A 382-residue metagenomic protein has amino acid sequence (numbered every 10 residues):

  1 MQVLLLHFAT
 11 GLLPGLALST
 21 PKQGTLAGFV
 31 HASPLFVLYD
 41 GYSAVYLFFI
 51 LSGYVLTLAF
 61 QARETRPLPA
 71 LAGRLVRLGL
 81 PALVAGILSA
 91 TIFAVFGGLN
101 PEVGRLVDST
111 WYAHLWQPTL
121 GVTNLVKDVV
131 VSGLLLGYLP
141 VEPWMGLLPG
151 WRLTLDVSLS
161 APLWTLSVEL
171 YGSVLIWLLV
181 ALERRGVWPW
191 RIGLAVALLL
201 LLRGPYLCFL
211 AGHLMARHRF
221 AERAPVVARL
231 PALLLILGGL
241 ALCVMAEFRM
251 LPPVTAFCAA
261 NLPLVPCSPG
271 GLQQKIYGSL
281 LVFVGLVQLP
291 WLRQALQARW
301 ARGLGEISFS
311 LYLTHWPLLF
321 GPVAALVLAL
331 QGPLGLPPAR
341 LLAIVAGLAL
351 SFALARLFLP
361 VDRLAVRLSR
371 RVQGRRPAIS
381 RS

Functional and structural regions predicted by a protein language model:
M1-Q61, G79-G86, I276, V282-V284 (+2 more regions): Functionally critical transmembrane alpha-helices in membrane proteins and complexes, commonly lining
L5, A17, L56-T57, Y171-R185 (+1 more regions): Membrane-interfacial alpha-helical segments at the cytosolic side of multi-pass membrane proteins
L6-A17, I92-V107, F248-T255, P360-R363: Helix-to-loop transition at the C-terminal end of transmembrane segments
G15-G28, L251-C258, A325-A329: Peri-membrane helix termini and adjoining interfacial loops of integral membrane proteins
K22-V37, I87-L170: Membrane-interface helix-loop-helix regions
Y42-V45, F49, A59-D128, G303-T314 (+3 more regions): Transmembrane alpha-helical segments and their boundary/interface "anchor" motifs in multi-pass integral membrane
A44-Q61, W164-L262, G271-A295, G347-L364: Specific transmembrane alpha-helix
I92, H218-A224, R293-R302, W316-S382: C-terminal "closing" transmembrane helix and its immediate cytosolic amphipathic cap in multi-pass membrane proteins
